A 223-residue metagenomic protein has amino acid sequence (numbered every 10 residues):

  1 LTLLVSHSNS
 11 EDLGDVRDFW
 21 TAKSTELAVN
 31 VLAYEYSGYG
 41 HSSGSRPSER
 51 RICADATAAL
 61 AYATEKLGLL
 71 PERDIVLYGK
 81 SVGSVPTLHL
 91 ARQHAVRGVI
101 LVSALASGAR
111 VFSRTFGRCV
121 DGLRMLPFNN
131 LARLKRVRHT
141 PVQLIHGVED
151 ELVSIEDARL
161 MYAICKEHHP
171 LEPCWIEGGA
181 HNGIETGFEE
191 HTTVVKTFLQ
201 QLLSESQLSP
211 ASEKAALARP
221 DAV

Functional and structural regions predicted by a protein language model:
L1-Y62: Membrane-embedded segments
D18-F19, N130, S154-I164, E190: Short alpha-helix in the alpha/beta-hydrolase fold that links the catalytic acid
Y36, V96, I100-R110, L126-N130 (+1 more regions): Active-site nucleophile loop of the alpha/beta-hydrolase fold
L69-S81: Alpha/beta-hydrolase fold nucleophile elbow
Y78-H89, L152: Glycine-rich nucleophile elbow surrounding the catalytic serine of serine-hydrolase chemistry
V137-R138, Q143-D150: Short beta-strand/loop motif that positions the catalytic acidic residue of the alpha/beta-hydrolase fold
E149-V153, H181-G183: Acidic catalytic loop of the alpha/beta-hydrolase fold
R159-A163, E167-V223: C-terminal catalytic histidine-bearing segment of alpha/beta-hydrolase fold enzymes
